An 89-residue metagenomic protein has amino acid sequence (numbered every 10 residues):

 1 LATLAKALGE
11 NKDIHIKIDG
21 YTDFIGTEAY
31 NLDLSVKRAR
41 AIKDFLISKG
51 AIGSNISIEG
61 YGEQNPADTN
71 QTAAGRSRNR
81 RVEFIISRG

Functional and structural regions predicted by a protein language model:
N11, D19-G89: Periplasmic OmpA-like peptidoglycan-binding domain that tethers envelope proteins to the cell wall
